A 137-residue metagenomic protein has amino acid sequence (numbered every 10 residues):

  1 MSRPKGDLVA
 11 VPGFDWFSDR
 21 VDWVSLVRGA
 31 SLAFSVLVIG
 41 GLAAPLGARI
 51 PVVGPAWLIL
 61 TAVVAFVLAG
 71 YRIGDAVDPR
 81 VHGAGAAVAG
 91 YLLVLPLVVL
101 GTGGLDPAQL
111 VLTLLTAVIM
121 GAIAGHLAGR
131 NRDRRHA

Functional and structural regions predicted by a protein language model:
S2-A137: Juxtamembrane/disordered regions of integral membrane proteins
